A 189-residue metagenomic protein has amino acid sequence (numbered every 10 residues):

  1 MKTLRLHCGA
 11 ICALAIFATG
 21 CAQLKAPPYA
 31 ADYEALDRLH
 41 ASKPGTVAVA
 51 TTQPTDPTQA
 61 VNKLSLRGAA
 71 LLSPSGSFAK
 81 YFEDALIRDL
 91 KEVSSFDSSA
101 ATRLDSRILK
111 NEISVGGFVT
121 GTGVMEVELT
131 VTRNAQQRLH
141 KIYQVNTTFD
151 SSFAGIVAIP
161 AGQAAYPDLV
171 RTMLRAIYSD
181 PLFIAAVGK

Functional and structural regions predicted by a protein language model:
M1-C21: Sec-dependent bacterial lipoprotein signal peptides
C21-K80, D84, L182-K189: A structural "domain/chain start" motif
A22-E34, E92-H140, Q144-P160: Surface-exposed short loop/turn segments
P54-D56, M125-T130, A165-L169: Short alpha-helical linear motifs
A60-S75, Q136-S179: Short secondary-structure boundary motifs at beta->alpha junctions and helix caps
A79, E83, I87-L90, P167-L174: Extracytoplasmic/secreted envelope proteins and their assembly/folding machinery, especially bacterial periplasmic
I87, K91-S95, I113, L174-L182: Sec-exported extracytoplasmic/periplasmic mature domains
